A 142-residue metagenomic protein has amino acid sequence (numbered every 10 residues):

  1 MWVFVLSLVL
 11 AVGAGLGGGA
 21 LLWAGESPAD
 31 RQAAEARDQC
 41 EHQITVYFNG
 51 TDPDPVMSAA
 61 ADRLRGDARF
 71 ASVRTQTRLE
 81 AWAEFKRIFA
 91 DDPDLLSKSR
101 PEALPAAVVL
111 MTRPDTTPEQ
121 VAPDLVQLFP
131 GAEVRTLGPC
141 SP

Functional and structural regions predicted by a protein language model:
M1-V9: N-terminal signal-anchor/signal peptide hydrophobic helix marking the start of the first transmembrane segment
W2, G18-G19, D62, S72 (+1 more regions): Autoinhibitory N-terminal propeptides
G13-D38: Alpha-helical transmembrane segments
A14-G17, C40-H42, Q76-W82: Short, mixed-charge, low-aromatic patches
L21-G25, Q43, S141-P142: Long, contiguous binding/interaction regions
A34, Q39-F70: Extracytoplasmic/periplasmic
M57-E133: Extracytoplasmic loops/domains of multi-pass membrane proteins
P130-P142: Extracellularly exposed regions in secreted/surface proteins, prominently low-complexity, repeat-rich
